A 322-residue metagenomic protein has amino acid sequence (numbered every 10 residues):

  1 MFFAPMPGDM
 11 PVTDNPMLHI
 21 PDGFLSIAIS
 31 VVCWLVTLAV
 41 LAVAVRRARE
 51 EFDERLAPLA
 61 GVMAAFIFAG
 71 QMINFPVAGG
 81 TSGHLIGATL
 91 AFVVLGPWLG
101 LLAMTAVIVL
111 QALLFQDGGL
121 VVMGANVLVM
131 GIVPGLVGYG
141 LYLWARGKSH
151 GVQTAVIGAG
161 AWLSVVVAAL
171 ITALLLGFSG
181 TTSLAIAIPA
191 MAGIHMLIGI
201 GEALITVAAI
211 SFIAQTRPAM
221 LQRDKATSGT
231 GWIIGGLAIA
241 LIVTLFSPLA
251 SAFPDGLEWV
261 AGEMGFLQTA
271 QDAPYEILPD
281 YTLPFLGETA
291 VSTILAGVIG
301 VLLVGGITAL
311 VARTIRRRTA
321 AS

Functional and structural regions predicted by a protein language model:
M1-F24: Short, strongly hydrophobic alpha-helical membrane anchors
M17, L278-A309: Individual transmembrane alpha-helix segments
H19-G23, V31-L90: Hydrophobic transmembrane alpha-helices
N74-G135: Alpha-helical membrane segments and adjacent membrane-interface helices in multi-pass membrane proteins
V129-A168, T172: Short helix-perturbing small/polar motifs within transmembrane alpha-helices
V156, L174-G231: Glycine-rich ThDP/TPP pyrophosphate-binding loop and its adjacent helix/strand module within ThDP-dependent enzymes
S251-P279: Juxtamembrane non-transmembrane "cap" segments at the membrane-aqueous interface of multi-pass membrane proteins
R317-S322: Short, charged juxtamembrane terminal tails flanking transmembrane helices
